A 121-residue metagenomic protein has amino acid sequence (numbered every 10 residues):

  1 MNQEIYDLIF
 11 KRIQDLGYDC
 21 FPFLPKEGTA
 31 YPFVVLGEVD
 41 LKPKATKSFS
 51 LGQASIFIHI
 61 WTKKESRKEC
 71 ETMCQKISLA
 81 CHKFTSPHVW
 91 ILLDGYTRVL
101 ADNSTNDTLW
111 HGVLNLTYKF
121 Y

Functional and structural regions predicted by a protein language model:
M1-L24, E38-Y121: Charged, amphipathic alpha-helical segments and their flanking helix caps
P32-F33: Short beta-strand-centered segments that line the small-molecule binding cleft or hinge of alpha/beta clamshell
